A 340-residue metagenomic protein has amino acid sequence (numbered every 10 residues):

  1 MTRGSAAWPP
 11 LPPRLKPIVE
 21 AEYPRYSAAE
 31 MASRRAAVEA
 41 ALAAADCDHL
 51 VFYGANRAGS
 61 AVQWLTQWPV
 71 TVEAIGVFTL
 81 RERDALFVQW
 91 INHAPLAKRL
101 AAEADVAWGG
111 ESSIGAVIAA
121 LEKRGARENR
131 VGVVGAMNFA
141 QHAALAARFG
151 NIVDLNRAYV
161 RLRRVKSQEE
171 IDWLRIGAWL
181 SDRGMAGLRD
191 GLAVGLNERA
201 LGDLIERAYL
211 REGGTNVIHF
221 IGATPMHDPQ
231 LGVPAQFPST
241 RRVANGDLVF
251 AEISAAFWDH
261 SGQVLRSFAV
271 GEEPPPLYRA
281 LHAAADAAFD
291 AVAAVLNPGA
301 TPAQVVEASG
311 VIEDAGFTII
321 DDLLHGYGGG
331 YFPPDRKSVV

Functional and structural regions predicted by a protein language model:
M1-V340: Active-site neighborhoods and metal-handling regions in enzymes and metal-associated proteins
